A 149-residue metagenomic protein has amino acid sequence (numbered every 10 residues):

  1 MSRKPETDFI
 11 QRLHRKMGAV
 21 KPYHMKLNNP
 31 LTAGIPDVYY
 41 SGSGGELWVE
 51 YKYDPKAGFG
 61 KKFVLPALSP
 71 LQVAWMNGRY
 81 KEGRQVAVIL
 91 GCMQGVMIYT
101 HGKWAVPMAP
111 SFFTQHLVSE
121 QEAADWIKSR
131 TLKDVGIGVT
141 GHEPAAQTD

Functional and structural regions predicted by a protein language model:
M1-N29: Acidic-basic catalytic patches of nuclease active cores, encompassing PD-(D/E)XK and other metal-cofactor nuclease
P22-S43: Active-site metal-binding core of divalent-cation-utilizing nuclease and nuclease-like domains
L27, W48-Y51, I89: Short, conserved beta-strand edge motifs with alternating hydrophobic and charged residues
V38-Y40, G45-A57: Conserved catalytic cores of phosphodiester-cleaving nucleases, focusing on short active-site segments
P55-W75: Mg2+/Mn2+-dependent nuclease catalytic core
N77-W104: Nucleic-acid nuclease catalytic cores
I98-E120: Short, electropositive alpha-helical surface patch
F112-D149: Charged phosphate-binding loop/patch that engages nucleotide di/tri-phosphates or the phosphate backbone of nucleic
